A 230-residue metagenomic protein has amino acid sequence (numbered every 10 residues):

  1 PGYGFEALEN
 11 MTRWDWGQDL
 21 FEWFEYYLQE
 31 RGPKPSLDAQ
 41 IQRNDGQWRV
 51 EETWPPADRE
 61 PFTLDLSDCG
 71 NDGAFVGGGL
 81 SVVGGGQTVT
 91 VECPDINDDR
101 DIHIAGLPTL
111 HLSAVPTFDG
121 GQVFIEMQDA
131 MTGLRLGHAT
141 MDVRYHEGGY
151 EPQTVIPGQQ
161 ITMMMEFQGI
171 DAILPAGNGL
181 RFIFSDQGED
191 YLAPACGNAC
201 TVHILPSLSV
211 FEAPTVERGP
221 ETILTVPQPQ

Functional and structural regions predicted by a protein language model:
P1-N10: Catalytic cores of eukaryotic secretory-pathway lumenal/extracellular enzymes that build and remodel glycoconjugates
M11-D15: Soluble non-cytosolic domains of exported or imported proteins
W16-Q18, E25-Q230: Glycine/threonine-rich phosphate-binding loop and adjacent beta-strand/alpha-helix elements that clamp
